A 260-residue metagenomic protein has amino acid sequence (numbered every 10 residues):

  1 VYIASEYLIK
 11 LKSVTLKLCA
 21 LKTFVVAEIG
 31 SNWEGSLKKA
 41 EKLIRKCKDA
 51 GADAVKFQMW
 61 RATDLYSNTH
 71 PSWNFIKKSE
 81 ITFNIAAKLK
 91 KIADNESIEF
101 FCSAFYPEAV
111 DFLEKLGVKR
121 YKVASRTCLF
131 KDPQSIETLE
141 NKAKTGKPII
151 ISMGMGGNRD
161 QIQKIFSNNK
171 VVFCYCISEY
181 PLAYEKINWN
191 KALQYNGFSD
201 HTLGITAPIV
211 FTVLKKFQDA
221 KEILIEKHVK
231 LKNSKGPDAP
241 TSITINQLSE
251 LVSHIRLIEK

Functional and structural regions predicted by a protein language model:
Y2-K260: Catalytic cores and adjacent flexible loops of soluble metabolic enzymes that perform enolate/carbanion chemistry on
